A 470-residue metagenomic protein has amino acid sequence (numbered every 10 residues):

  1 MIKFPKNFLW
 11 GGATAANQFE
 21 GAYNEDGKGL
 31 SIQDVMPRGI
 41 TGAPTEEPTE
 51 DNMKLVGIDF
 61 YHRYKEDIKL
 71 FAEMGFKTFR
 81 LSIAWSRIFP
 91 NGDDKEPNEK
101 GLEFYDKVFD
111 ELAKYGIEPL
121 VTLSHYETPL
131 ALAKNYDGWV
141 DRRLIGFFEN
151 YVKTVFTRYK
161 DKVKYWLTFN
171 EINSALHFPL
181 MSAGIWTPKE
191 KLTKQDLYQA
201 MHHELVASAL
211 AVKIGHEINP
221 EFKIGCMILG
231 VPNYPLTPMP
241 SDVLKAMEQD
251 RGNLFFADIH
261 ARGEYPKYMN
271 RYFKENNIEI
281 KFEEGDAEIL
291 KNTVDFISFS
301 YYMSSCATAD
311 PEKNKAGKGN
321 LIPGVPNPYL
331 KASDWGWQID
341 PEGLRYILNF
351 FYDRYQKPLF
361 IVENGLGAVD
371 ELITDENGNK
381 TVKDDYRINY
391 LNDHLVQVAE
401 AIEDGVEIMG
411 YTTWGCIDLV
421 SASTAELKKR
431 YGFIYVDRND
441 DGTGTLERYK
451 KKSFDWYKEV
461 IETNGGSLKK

Functional and structural regions predicted by a protein language model:
M1-P48, N91-D93, L102-K470: Active-site region of glycoside hydrolase catalytic domains
A13, G57-Y61, K65, A72 (+2 more regions): Glycan-recognition patch characteristic of GH18 chitinases/ENGases and related GlcNAc/peptidoglycan-binding proteins
T49-H62, V140-R143: Active-site mouth loops of central-metabolism enzymes
R63-A84, N292, F296: Catalytic domains of carbohydrate-active enzymes, especially glycoside hydrolases
I83-P97: Glycine-rich, proline-tolerant flexible connector loops at the mouths of alpha/beta enzymes
